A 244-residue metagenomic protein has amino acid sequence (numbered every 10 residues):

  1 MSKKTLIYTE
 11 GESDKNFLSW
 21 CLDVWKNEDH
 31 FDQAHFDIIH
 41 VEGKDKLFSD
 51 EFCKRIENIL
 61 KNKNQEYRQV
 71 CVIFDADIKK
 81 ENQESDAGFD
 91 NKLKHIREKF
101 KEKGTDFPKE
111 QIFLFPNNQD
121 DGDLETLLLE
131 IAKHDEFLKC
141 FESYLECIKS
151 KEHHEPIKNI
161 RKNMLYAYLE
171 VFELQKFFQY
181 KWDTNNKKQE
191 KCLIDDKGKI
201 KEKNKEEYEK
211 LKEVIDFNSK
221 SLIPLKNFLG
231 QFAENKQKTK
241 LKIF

Functional and structural regions predicted by a protein language model:
M1-D32, F36-K44, S49, V72: Short, acidic loop-beta-alpha module within alpha/beta folds
W20-F36, C53-F244: C-terminal accessory helical subdomains adjacent to catalytic cores in phosphodiester- and nucleotide-handling enzymes
